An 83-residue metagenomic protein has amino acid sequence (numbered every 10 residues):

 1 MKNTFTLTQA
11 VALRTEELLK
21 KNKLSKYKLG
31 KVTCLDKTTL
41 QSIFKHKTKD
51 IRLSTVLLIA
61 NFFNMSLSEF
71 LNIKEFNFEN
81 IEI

Functional and structural regions predicted by a protein language model:
M1-S25: A short, Lys/Arg-rich alpha-helix, primarily the initiator
K2-F5, L71-I83: Short, charged recognition helix plus adjacent turn of helix-turn-helix-like nucleic-acid-binding domains
L19, G30, A60: The alpha-helix within a helix-turn-helix
Y27, T38, S68: Key DNA-contact positions within bacterial/archaeal DNA-binding proteins
L35-D50: Recognition helix of helix-turn-helix/homeodomain-like DNA-binding domains that insert into the DNA major groove
F44, T55, L71-K74: DNA major-groove recognition helix of helix-turn-helix
S54-E69: DNA major-groove recognition helix of helix-turn-helix/homeodomain DNA-binding modules
